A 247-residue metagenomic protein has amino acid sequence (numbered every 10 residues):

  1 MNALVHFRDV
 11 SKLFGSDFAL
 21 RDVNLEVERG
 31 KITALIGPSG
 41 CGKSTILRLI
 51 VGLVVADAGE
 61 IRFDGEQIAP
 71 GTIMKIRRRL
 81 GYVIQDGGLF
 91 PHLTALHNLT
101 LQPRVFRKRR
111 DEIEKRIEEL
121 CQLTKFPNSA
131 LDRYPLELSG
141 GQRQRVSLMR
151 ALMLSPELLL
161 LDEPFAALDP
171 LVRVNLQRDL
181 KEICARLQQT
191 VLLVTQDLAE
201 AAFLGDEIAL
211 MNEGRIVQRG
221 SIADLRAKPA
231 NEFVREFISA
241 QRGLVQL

Functional and structural regions predicted by a protein language model:
V51: Helix-to-loop junction immediately C-terminal to a conserved catalytic motif
Q67-G81, V105-R107, L225-P229: ABC ATPase NBD coupling module
D111-S129, E182: Conserved ABC ATPase "signature" region
Y134-L138, Q142: Conserved ABC ATPase signature
S155: Conserved catalytic motifs of ABC-family nucleotide-binding domains
R219-G220, K228: ABC ATPase "signature
